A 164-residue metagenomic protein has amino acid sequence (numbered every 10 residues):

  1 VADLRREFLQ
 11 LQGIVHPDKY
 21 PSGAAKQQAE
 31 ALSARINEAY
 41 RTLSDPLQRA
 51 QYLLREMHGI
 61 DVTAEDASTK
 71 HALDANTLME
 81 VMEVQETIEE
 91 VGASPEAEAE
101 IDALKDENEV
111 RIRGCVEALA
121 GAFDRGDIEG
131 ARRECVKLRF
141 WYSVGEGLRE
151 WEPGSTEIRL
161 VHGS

Functional and structural regions predicted by a protein language model:
V1-S164: C-terminal accessory/regulatory regions appended to core domains
